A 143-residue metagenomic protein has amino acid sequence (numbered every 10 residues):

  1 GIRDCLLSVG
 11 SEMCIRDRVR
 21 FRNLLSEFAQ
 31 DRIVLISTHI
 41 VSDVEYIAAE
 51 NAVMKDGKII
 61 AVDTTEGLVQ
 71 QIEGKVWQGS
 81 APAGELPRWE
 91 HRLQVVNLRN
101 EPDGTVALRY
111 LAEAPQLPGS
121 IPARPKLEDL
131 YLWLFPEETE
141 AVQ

Functional and structural regions predicted by a protein language model:
G1-G10, I15: Single conserved hydrophobic/aromatic residue that forms the stacking wall/gate of nucleotide- or nucleobase-binding
I2-R3, G57, Q116-S120: Generic anion/oxyanion-binding catalytic loop in active/binding sites
C5, V44-Y46, L130: Generic detector of well-ordered alpha-helical packing
L7-S8, P87, A112: Compositionally biased amphipathic helical and low-complexity segments enriched in hydrophobic
S8, V62, I121: Short aromatic/basic micro-patch
E12-L24: Conserved D-loop/post-Walker B switch-helix segment of ABC ATPase nucleotide-binding domains
N23-R109: ABC transporter nucleotide-binding domain
Q94-Q143: C-terminal coupling/interaction segments
